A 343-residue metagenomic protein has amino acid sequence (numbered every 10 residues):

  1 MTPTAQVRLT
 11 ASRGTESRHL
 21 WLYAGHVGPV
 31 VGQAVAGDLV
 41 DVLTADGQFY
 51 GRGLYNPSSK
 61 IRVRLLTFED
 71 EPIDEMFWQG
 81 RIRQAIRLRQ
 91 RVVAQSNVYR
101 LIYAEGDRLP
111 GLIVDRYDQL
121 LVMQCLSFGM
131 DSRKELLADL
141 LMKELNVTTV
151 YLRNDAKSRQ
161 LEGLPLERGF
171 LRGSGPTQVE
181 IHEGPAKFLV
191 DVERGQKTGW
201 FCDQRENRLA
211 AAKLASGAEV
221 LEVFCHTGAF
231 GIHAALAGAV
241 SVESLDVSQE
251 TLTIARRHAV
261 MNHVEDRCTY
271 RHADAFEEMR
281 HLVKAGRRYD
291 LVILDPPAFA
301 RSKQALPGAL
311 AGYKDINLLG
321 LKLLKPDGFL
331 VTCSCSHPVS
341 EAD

Functional and structural regions predicted by a protein language model:
M1-D118: Non-catalytic accessory regions of SAM-dependent methyltransferases
A36-D38, K60, N146-V147, G175 (+2 more regions): Short coil/turn connectors at secondary-structure junctions
L54, L66, L126, D155 (+1 more regions): Surface loops and adjacent helix of pleckstrin homology
M76, G80, D131-E135, D139 (+1 more regions): Short, well-ordered alpha-helical segments
M76-G80, Q84-Q95, N146-E162, A212-A239 (+1 more regions): A short, charged
I102-L109, I113-D115, D131-F201, L209: Non-catalytic substrate-recognition/targeting regions of SAM-dependent transferases
L120-C125: Carbohydrate-binding surface patches
G173-D343: Rossmann-like S-adenosyl-L-methionine
